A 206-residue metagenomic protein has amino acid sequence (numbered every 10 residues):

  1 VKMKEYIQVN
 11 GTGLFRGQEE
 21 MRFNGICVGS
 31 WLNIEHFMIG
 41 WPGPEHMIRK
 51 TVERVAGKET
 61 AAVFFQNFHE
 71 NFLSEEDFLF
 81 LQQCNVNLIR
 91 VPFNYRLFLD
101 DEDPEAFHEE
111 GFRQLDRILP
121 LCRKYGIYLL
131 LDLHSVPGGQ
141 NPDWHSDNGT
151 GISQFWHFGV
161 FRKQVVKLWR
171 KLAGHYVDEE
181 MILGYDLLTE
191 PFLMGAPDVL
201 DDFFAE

Functional and structural regions predicted by a protein language model:
K2, V9-E206: Active-site mouth of glycoside hydrolases
